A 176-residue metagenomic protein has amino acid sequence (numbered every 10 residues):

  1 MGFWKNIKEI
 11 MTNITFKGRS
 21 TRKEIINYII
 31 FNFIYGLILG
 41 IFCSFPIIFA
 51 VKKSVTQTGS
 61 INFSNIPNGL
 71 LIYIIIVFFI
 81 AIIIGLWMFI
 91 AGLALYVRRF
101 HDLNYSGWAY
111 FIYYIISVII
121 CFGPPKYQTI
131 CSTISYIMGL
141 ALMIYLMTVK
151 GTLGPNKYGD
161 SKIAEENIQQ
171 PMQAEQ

Functional and structural regions predicted by a protein language model:
M1-Y35, G92-W108, I144-Q176: Membrane-interface extramembranous regions at the lipid-water interface
R19-E24, N65-G69, Y73: Juxtamembrane/transmembrane-helix boundary motifs in multi-pass membrane proteins
E24-A50, Y73-Y96, S106-T148: Hydrophobic alpha-helical transmembrane segments in multi-pass membrane proteins
P46-V55, N104, L153-G154: Membrane-interfacial segments
K52-G69: Perimembrane loop-to-helix junctions flanking transmembrane segments
T56, Y127, Q169-M172: Intrinsically disordered, low-complexity regions enriched in polar/acidic and amide residues
